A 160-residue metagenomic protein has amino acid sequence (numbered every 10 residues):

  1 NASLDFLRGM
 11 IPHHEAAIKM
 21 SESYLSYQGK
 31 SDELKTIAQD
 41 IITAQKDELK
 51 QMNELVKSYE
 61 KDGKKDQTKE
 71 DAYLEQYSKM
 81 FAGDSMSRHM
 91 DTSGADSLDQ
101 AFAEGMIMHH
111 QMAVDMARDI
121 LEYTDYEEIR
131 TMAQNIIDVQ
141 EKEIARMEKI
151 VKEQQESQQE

Functional and structural regions predicted by a protein language model:
N1-E160: All-alpha RGS (Regulator of G-protein Signaling) helical domain and cognate RGS-like helical scaffolds
